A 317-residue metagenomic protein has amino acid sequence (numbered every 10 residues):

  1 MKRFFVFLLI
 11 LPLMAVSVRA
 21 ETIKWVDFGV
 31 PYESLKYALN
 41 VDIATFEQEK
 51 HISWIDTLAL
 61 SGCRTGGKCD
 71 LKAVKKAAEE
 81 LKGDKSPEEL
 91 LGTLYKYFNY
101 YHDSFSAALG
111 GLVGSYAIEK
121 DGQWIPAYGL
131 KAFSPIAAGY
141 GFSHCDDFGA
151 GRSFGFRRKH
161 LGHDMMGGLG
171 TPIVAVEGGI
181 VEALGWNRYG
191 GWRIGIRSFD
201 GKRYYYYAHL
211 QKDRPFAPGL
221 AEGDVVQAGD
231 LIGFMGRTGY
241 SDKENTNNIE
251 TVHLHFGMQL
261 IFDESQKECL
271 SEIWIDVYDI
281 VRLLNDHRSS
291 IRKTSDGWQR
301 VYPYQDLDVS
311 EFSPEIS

Functional and structural regions predicted by a protein language model:
K2-I10: Sec-dependent signal peptide recognition, specifically the positively charged N-region followed immediately by
R3, S17-N99: Cationic-aromatic interfacial patches
I10-V18: Hydrophobic h-region of N-terminal signal peptides that target proteins for export in Gram-negative bacteria
E88-W192, A228, I280-S317: Surface-exposed, glycine-biased beta-strand/turn segments
D164-M166, I173-A175, G195-R197, Y204-A208 (+2 more regions): Structural recognition of the beta-strand scaffold that forms the well-ordered cores of secreted hydrolase catalytic
V176-G219, K243-T251: Zn2+-dependent peptidoglycan hydrolase active-site motif and core
D224-S295: Conserved, short, structured surface segments that act as functional micro-motifs
